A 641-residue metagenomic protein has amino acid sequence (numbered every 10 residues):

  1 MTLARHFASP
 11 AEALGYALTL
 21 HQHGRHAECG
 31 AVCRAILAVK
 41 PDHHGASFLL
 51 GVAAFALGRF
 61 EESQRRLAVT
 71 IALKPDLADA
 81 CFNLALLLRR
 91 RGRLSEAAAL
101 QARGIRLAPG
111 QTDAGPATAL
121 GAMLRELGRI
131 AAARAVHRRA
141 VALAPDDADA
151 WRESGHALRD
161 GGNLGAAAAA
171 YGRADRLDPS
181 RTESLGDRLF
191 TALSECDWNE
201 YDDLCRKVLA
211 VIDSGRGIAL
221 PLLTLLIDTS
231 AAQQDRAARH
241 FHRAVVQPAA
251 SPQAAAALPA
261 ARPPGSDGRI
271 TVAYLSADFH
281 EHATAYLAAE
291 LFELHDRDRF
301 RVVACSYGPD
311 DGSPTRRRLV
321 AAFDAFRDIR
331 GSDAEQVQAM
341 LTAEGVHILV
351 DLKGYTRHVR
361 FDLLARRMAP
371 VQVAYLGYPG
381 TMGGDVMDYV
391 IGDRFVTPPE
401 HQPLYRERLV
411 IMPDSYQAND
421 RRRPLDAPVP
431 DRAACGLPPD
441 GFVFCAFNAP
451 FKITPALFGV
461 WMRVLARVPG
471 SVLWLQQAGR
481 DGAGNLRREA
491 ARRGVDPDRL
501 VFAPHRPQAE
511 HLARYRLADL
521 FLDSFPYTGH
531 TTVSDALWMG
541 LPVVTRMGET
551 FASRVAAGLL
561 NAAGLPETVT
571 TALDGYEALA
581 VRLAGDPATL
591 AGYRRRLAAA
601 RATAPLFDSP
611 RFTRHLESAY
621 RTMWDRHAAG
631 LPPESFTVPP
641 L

Functional and structural regions predicted by a protein language model:
M1-P438, A449, G459, R488-V495 (+5 more regions): Alpha-helical solenoid repeat scaffolds of the TPR/TPR-like class and their adjacent stem/linker regions that mediate
H137, R299-R301, M462-R492: A conserved nucleotide-sugar
I270-Y274, F444, L473: Conserved hydrophobic helix-helix packing surfaces used for dimerization/oligomerization
C445-A456: Substrate-binding clefts and catalytic carboxylate motifs of secreted carbohydrate-active enzymes
S524-P526: A short structural motif in glycosyltransferase catalytic domains
A536-W538, N561: Short alpha-helix at the nucleotide-sugar/activated-sugar donor binding site of glycosyltransferases and closely
S553-G564, V569: Short acidic/histidine- and often glycine-rich active-site loop of Leloir-type glycosyltransferases that engages
